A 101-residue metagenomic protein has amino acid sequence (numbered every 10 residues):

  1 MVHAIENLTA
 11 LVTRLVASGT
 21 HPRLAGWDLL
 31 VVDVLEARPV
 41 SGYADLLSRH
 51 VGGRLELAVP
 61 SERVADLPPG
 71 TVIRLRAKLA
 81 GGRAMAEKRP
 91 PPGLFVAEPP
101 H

Functional and structural regions predicted by a protein language model:
M1-I5, P69, F95-P100: An extracellular/secretory-lumen and virion-surface interaction module
H3-R38: Structural detector for short beta-strands of small beta-barrel domains
V16-T20, E62-V64, A80: Short beta-turn/strand-loop junction motif enriched in small, turn-promoting residues
L24-G26, L47-V51: A generic structural micro-feature
V34-A37, K78-H101: OB-fold/S1-family single-stranded nucleic acid-binding modules
A37-R49: Short, cysteine-centered beta-strand-loop-beta hairpins and adjacent loop/turn segments enriched in charged/polar
S41, D66, A84-A86: Intrinsically disordered, low-complexity acidic/polar segments
R49-R54, V59-R76: Short nucleic-acid-contacting surface segments enriched for D/E, G, S/T with interspersed K/R
